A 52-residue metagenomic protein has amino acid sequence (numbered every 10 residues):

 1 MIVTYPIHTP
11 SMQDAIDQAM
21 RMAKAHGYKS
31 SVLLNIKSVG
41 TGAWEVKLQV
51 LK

Functional and structural regions predicted by a protein language model:
M1-D14: A short, exposed loop/beta-hairpin motif centered on an aromatic-Gly-Thr core
I16-K52: Short, charge-rich amphipathic interface segments used for partner binding and complex assembly
